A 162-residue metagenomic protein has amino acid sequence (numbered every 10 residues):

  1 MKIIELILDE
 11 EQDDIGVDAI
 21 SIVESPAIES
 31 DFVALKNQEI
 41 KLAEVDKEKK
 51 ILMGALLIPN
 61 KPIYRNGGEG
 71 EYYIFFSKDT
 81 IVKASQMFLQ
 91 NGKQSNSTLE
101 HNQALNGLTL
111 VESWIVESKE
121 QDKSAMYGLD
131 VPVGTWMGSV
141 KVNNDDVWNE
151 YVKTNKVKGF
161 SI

Functional and structural regions predicted by a protein language model:
M1-I162: Signature of dsDNA virion morphogenesis modules
